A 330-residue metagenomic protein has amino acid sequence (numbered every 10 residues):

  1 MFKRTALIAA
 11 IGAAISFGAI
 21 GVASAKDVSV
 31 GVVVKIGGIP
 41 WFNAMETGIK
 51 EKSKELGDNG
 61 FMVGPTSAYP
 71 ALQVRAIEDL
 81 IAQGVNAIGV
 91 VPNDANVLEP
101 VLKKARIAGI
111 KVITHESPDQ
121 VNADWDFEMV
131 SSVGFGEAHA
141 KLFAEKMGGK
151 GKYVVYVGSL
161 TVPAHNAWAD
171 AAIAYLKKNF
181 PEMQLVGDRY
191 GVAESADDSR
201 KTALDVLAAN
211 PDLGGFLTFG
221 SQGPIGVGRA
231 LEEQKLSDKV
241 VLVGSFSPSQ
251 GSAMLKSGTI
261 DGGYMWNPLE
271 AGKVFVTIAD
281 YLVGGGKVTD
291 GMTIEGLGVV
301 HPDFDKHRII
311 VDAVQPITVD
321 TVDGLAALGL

Functional and structural regions predicted by a protein language model:
R4, A10, A23-L330: A residue-level marker of the well-folded mature domains of exported/periplasmic proteins
I15-A23: C-terminal segment of classical bacterial N-terminal signal peptides
